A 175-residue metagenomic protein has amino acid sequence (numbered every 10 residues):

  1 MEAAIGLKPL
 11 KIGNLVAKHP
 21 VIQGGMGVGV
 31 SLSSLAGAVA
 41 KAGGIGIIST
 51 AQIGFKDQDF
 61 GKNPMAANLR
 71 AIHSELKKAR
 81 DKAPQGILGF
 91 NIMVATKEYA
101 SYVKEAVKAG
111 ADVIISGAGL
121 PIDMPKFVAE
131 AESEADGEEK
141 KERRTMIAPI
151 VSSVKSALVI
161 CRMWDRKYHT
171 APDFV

Functional and structural regions predicted by a protein language model:
E2-F174: Active-site entrance/lid segments in N-terminal catalytic domains of soluble metabolic enzymes
